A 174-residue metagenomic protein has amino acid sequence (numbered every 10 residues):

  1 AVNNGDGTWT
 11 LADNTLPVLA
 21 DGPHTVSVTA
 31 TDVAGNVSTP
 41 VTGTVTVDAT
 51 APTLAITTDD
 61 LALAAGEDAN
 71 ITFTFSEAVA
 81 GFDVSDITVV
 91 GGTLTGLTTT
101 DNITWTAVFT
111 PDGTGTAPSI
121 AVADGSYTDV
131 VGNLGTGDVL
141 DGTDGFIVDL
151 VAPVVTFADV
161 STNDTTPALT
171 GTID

Functional and structural regions predicted by a protein language model:
A1-D174: Non-catalytic beta-sheet/beta-sandwich ligand-binding modules that flank or precede catalytic cores
